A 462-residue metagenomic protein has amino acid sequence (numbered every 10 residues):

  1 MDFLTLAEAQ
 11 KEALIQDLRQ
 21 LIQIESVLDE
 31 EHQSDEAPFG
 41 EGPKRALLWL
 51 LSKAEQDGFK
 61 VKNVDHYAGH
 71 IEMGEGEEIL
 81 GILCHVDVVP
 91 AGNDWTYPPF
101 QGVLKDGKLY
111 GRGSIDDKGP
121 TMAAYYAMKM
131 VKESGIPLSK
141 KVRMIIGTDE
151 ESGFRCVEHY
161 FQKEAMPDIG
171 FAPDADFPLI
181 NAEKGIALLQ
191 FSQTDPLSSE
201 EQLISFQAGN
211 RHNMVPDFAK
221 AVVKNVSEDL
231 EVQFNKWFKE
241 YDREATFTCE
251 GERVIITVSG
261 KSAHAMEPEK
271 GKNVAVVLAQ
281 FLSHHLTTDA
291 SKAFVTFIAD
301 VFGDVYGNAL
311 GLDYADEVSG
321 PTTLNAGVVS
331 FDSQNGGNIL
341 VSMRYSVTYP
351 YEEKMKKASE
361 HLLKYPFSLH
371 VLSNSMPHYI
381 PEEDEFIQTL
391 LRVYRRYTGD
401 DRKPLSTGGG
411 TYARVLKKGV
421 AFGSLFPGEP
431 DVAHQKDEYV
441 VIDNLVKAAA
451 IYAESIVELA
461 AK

Functional and structural regions predicted by a protein language model:
D2-R112, I136-L138: Acidic/His- and Gly-rich active-site-bordering loop/insert found across diverse amide/peptide-bond hydrolases
R19, L51, M122-K129, E158 (+7 more regions): Predominant activation on well-ordered alpha-helical scaffold segments within soluble catalytic domains
Q56, I79-I146, S152, E164 (+2 more regions): Active-site metal-coordination/substrate-binding segment of hydrolases, especially metallo-dependent peptidases
D87, K236-A245, H285-L286, E360-P366 (+1 more regions): A common structural junction motif
V89-K105, F191-S198, T248-V258, K364 (+2 more regions): Acidic-glycine-rich active-site phosphate/pyrophosphate-binding loop
K105-D106, M128-R143, V232, T287-A293 (+3 more regions): Phosphate-handling active-site elements
E151, V157-S346: Midchain, well-structured core segments that form catalytic/ion-binding scaffolds
A265-N325, S330-N335, L340, R344-E353 (+2 more regions): An extended, acidic, His-containing surface patch that forms the Zn2+-binding/catalytic region of metallohydrolases
